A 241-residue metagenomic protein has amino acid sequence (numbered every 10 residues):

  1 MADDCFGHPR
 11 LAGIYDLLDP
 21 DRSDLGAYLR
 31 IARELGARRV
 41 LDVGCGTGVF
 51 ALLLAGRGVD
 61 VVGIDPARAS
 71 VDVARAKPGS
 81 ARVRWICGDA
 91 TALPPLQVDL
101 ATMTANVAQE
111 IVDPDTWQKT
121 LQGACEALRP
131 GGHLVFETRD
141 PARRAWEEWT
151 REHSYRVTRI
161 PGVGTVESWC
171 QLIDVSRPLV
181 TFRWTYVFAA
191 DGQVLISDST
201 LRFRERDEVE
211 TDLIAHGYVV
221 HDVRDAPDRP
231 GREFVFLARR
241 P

Functional and structural regions predicted by a protein language model:
M1-G36: Conserved class I S-adenosyl-L-methionine
R38-G44: Conserved class I S-adenosyl-L-methionine
G48-A92: Class I SAM-dependent methyltransferase SAM/SAH-binding core
L93-L100: A short acidic, Gly/Pro-enriched loop at the edge of an enzyme's catalytic core that lines a small-molecule cofactor
T104-N106: Residues lining the SAM
Q118-P130: A short glycine-rich, Lys/Arg-flanked "PGG" loop and its adjoining helix->strand segment in the class I
V135-E210: SAM-dependent methyltransferase
R202-P241: C-terminal lobe and adjacent flexible extensions of AdoMet/dcAdoMet transferase-like proteins
